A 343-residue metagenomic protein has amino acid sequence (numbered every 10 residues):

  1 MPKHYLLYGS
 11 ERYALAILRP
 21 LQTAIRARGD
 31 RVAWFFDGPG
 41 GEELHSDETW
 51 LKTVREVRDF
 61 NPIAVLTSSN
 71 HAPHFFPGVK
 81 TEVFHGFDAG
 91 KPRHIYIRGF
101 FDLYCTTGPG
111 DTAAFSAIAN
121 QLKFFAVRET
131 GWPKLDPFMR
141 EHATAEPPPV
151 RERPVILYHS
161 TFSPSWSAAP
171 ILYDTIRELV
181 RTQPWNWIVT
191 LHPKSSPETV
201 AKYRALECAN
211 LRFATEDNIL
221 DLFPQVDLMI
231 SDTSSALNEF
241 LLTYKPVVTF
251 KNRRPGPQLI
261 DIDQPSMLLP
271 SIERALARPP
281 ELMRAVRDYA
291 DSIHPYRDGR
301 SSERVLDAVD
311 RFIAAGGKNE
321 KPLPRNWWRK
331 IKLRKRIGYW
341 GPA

Functional and structural regions predicted by a protein language model:
M1-E11, L157-Y158: Nucleotide-activated donor-dependent transferases that construct or modify glycoconjugates
L6-R140: Active-site and donor-binding regions of nucleotide-sugar-utilizing enzymes
A14-R28, K134-Y203, R297-E303: Conserved catalytic-core segment of nucleotide-activated headgroup transferases in glycan assembly
R31-H45, T182-A214, L269: Catalytic donor nucleotide-activated moiety binding site of glycosyltransferases and closely related
T49-R55, L211-E216, L259-R274: Short acidic-hydrophobic, aromatic-tinged amphipathic segments that line or gate anion-handling sites
F76-F84, E216-L259: A donor-sugar binding/catalytic signature common to diverse glycosyltransferases and related nucleotide-sugar
E129, R204-L206, S235-R297: Catalytic binding pocket for nucleotide-activated donors in carbohydrate/polymer assembly enzymes
P270, L276-A343: C-terminal amphipathic helix plus adjacent low-complexity, charged tail appended to glycosyltransferase catalytic
